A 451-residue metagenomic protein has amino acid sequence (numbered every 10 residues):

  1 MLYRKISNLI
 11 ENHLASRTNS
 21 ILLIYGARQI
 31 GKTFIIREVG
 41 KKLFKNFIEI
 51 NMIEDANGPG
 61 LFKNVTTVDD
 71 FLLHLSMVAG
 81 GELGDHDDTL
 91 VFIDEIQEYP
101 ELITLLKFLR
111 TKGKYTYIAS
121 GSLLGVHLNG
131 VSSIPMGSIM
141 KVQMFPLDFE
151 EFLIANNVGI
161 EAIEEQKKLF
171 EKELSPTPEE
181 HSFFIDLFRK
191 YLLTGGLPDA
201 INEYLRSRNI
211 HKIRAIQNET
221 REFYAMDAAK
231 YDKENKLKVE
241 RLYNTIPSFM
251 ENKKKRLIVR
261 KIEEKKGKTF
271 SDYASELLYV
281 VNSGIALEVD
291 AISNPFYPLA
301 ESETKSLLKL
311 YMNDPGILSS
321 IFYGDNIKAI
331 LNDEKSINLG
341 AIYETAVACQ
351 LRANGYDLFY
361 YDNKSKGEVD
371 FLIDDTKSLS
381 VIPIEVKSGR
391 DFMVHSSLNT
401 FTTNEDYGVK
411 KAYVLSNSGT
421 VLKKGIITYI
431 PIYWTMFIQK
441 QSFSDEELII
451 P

Functional and structural regions predicted by a protein language model:
M1-A15: N-terminal pre-Walker A segment at the start of P-loop NTPase domains
L14-L23, A27-Q29, E38-K45, V281-P451: A cross-kingdom feature that marks ATP-driven nucleic-acid transaction machinery
K32: Conserved lysine of the Walker
A56-H86: Short glycine-rich substrate-engagement loop in P-loop NTPases that contacts/grips substrate
L83-E101: Conserved P-loop NTPase "ATPase switch" module shared by AAA+ and STAND
T116-S122, Q143: Structural recognition of the conserved hydrophobic beta-strand(s) that form the central parallel beta-sheet of P-loop
G125-K141, L153-V158: Short regulatory helix/loop adjacent to the ATP-binding pocket of P-loop NTPases
N157-K328, D333-C349, F359, K364: Interdomain hinge/linker elements that couple catalytic modules in large macromolecular machines
